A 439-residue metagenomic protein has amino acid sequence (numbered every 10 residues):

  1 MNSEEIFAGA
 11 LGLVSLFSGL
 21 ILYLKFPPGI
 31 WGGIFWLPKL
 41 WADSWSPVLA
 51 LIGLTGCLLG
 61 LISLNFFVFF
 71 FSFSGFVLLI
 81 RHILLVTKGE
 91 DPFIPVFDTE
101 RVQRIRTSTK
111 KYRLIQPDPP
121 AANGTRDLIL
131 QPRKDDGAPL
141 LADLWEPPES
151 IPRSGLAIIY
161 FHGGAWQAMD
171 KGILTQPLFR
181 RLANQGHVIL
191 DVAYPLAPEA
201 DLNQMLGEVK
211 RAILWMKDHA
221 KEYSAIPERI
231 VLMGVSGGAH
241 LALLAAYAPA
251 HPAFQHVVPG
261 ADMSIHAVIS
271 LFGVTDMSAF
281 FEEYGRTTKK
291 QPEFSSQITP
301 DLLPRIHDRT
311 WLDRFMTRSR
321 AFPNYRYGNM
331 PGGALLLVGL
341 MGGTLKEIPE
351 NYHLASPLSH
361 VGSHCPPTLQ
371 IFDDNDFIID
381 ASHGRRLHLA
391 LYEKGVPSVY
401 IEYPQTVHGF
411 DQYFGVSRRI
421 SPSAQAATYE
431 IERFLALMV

Functional and structural regions predicted by a protein language model:
N2-V439: Alpha/beta-hydrolase superfamily serine-hydrolase fold, recognizing
